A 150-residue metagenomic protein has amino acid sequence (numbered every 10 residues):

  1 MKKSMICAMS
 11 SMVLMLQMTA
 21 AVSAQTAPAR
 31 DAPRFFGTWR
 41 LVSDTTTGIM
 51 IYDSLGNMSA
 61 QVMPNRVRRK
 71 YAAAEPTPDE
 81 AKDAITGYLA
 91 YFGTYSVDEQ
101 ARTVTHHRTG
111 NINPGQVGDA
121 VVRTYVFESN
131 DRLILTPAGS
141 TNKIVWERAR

Functional and structural regions predicted by a protein language model:
M1-S4: Positively charged n-region of N-terminal signal peptides that target proteins for export
A8-T19: Bacterial N-terminal signal peptides
A20-R150: Lipid interaction determinants
